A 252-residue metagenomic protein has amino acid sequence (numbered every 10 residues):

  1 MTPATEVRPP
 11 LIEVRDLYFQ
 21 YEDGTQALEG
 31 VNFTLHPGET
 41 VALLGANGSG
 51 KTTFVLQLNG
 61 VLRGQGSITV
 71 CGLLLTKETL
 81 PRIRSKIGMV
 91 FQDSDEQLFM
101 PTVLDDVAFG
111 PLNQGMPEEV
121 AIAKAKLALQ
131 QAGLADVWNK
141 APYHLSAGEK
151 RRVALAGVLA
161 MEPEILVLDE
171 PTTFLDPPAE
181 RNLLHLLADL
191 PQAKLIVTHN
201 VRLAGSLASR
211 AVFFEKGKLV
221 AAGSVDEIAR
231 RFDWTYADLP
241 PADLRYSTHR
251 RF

Functional and structural regions predicted by a protein language model:
L44-A46: The feature captures the beta-strand-to-loop junction immediately N-terminal to the Walker
N59: Helix-to-loop junction immediately C-terminal to a conserved catalytic motif
G66-L75, I83: Conserved ABC transporter NBD signature motif
A141-L145, E149: Conserved ABC ATPase signature
L166-D169: Catalytic Walker B motif of ABC-type/P-loop ATPase nucleotide-binding domains
T198-H199: H-loop/switch region of ABC-family ATPase nucleotide-binding domains
K218-P240: Conserved beta-strand-loop-alpha-helix hinge in the C-terminal portion of ABC ATPase nucleotide-binding domains
